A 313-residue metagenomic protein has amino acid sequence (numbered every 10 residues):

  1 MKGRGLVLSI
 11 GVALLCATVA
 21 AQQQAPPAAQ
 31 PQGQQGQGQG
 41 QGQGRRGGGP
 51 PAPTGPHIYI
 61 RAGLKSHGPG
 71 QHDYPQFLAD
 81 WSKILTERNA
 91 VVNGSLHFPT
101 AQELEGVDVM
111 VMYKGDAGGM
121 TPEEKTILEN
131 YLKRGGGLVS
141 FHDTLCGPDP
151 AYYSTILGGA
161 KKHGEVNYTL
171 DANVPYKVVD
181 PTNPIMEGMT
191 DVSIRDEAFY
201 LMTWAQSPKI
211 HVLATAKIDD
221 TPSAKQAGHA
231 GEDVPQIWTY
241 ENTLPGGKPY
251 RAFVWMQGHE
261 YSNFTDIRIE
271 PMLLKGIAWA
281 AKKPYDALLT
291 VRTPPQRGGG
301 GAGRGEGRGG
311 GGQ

Functional and structural regions predicted by a protein language model:
M1-G5: Positively charged n-region of N-terminal signal peptides that target proteins for export
V7-T18: Bacterial N-terminal signal peptides
A21-Q22: Boundary at the C-terminal end of the N-terminal hydrophobic targeting segment
A25, A29-Q30, G42-G55, D80-K83 (+3 more regions): Extracellular ligand-binding/catalytic regions of CAZymes and related secreted enzymes and adhesion modules
G49-P50, V166-P249: Catalytic beta-strand/loop cores that center a nucleophilic Ser/Cys/Thr and support acyl-enzyme chemistry
P50-T54, T86, Q102-G106, T121-P122 (+6 more regions): Extracellular/periplasmic catalytic domains that process cell-envelope and extracellular macromolecules
Y59-I60, K65-G147: Helical hinge/lid and interdomain linker segments adjacent to catalytic or ligand-binding clefts that mediate domain
G118-D191: A glycine-rich, often tryptophan-bearing local segment used as a flexible ligand/cofactor-contacting loop or short
